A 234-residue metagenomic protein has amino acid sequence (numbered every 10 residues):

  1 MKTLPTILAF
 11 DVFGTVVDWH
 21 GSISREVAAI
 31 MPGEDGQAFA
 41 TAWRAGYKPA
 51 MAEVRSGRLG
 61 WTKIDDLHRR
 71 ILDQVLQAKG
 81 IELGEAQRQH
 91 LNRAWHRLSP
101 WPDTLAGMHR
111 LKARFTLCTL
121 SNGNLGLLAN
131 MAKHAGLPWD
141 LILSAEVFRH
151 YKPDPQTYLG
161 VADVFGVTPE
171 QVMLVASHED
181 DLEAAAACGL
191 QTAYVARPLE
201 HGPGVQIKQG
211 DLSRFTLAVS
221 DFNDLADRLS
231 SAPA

Functional and structural regions predicted by a protein language model:
K2-P5, H109, G123-A234: Asp-based, Mg2+/Mn2+-dependent phosphohydrolase catalytic module
T3-P102: N-terminal helical cap/lid subdomain that shapes the substrate entry/recognition surface in HAD-like hydrolases
T15, W19, L120-G123, S177: Structured loop/turn residues at secondary-structure junctions
H20-G21, L105, D154-P155: Conserved strand-to-helix beginnings and helix N-cap segments that scaffold or border functional pockets
R25, A29, R70, Q74 (+6 more regions): Residue-level signal for well-ordered alpha-helical scaffold segments within enzymatic catalytic domains
P32-D35, A113-R114, L137-P138, L190: Short glycine/proline-enriched coil/turn segments at helix->beta-strand junctions
E85-H134, I142-A145: Substrate-recognition element of Asp-dependent hydrolases with the DxDx(T/V) motif
